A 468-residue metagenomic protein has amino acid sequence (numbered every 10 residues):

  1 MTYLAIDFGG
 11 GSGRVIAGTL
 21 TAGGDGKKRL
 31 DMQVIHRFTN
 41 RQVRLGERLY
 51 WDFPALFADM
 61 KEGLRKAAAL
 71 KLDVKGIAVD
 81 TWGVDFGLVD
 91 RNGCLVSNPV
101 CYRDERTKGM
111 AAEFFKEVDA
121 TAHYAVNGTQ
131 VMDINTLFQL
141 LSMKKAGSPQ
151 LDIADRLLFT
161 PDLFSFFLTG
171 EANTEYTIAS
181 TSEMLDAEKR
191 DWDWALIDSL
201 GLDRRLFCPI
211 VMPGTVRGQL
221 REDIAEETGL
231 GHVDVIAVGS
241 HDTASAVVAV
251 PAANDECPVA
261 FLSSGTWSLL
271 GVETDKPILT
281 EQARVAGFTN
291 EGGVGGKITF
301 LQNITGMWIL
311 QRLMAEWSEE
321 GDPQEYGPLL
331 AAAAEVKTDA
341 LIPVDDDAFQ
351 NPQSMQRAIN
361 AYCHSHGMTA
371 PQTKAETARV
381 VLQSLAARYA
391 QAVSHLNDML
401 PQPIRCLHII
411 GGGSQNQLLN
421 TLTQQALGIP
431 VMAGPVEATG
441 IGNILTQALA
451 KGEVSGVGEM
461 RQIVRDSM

Functional and structural regions predicted by a protein language model:
M1-S97, A125, I153, A225-V235 (+3 more regions): N-terminal glycine/serine-rich phosphate-binding loop of ATP-dependent small-molecule kinases, especially carbohydrate
L4-A5, A17-T19, K108, F115-N127 (+9 more regions): Active-site core segments that coordinate phosphate-bearing ligands/cofactors across diverse enzyme families
D7, P99, R103, N135 (+4 more regions): Small/polar loops that bind or transfer phosphate-bearing groups
N40-E47, A122-H123, N173-S180, D203-R204 (+1 more regions): Gly-rich Lys/Arg/Thr-decorated short loops/hinges at beta-loop-alpha junctions or inter-strand turns that position
L45, A69-Y102, Q130-I134, P161 (+2 more regions): Short beta-strand-loop/turn "lid" adjacent to the catalytic site in phosphate-handling enzymes
D73-T81, R156-L157, P209, M399-G411: Short glycine-rich phosphate-binding loop at a beta-alpha junction
E188-K189, P213-R217: Short beta-strand to alpha-helix junction loop
L200-P213, I444: A conserved helix-loop-beta module that forms one wall/lid of the active-site cleft in ATP-utilizing catalytic domains
